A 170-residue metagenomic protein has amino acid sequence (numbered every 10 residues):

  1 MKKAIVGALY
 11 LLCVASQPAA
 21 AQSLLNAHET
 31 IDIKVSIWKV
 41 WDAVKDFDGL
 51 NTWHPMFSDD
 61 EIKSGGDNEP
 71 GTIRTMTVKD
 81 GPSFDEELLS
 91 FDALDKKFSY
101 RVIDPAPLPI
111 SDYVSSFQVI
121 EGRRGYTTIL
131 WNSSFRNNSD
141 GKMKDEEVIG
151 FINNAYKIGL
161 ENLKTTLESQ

Functional and structural regions predicted by a protein language model:
A4-A15: Sec-dependent N-terminal signal peptides
A19-S64: Hydrophobic ligand-binding cavity/cleft-lining segments
S23, P109-S116: Amphipathic hydrophobic-ligand
E29-I31, F84-S90, V114-E121: Hydrophobic/aromatic beta-strand elements that line small-molecule binding cavities or substrate pockets in beta-rich
S36-I37, A43-D46, F84, V148 (+2 more regions): Stable alpha-helical elements in mature extracytoplasmic
T52, E61-P107, T165-Q170: Glycine-rich portal/gate segments that line the openings of hydrophobic small-molecule binding cavities
T128, S134-Q170: A conserved amphipathic terminal alpha-helix motif
